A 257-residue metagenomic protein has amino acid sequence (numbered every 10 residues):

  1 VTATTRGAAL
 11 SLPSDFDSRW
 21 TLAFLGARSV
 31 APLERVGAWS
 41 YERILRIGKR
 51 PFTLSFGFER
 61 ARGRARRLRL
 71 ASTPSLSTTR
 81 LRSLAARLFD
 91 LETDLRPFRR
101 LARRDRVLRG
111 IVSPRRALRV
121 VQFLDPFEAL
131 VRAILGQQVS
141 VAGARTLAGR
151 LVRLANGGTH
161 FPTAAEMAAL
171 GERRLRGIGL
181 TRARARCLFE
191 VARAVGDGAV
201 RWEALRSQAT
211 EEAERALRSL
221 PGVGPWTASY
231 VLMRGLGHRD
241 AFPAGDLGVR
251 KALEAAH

Functional and structural regions predicted by a protein language model:
V1-H257: HhH-family (HhH-GPD) DNA N-glycosylase catalytic core used in base-excision repair
